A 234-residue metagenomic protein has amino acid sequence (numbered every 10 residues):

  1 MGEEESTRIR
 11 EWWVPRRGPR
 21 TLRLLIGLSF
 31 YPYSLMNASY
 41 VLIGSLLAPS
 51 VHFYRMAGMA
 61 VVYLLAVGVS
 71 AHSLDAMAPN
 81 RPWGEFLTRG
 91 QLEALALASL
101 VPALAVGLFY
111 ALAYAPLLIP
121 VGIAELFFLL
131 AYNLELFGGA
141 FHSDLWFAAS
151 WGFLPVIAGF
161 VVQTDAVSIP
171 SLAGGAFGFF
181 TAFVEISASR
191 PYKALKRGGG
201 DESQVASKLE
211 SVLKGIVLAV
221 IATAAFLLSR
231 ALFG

Functional and structural regions predicted by a protein language model:
M1-I26: Short, Lys/Arg-rich, polar N-terminal cytosolic tail immediately upstream of the first transmembrane signal-anchor
R23-L28, P32-L42, R55-L65, A71-L118 (+1 more regions): Multi-pass membrane catalytic core of lipid/isoprenoid biosynthesis enzymes
R23-S50, L134-V167: Long, highly hydrophobic alpha-helical transmembrane signal-anchor segments
S39-V61, A103-V121, P155-G174, F226-G234: Helix-coil boundary and interhelical linker segments in multi-pass alpha-helical membrane proteins
L64-A71, A124-L134, F153-P155, G175-I186: Alpha-helical transmembrane segments and their membrane-interface exit regions
S70-E85, F127-F141, I186-A194: C-terminal ends of transmembrane helices
G90-Q163: Intramembrane alpha-helical segments
F179-G234: C-terminal transmembrane helix-loop-helix hairpin of multi-pass membrane proteins
